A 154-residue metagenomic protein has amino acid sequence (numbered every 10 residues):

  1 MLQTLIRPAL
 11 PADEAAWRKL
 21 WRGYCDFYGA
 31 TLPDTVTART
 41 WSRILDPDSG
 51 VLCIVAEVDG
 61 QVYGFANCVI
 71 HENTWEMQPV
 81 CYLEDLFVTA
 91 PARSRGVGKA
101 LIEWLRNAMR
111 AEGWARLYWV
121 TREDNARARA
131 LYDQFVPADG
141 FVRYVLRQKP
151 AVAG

Functional and structural regions predicted by a protein language model:
M1-A12, V152-G154: Conserved N-terminal entry element of GNAT/NAT acetyltransferase domains
P8-E14, K19-Q78, A108, D139 (+1 more regions): Acetyl-CoA-dependent GNAT
H71-N73, P91, D124-A126, K149-A151: Short coil/turn motifs at secondary-structure junctions
Q78-A90: Conserved acetyl-CoA binding element of GNAT-fold acetyltransferases
A92, G96-W104: Conserved acetyl-CoA pyrophosphate-binding loop and the N-cap/start of the following alpha-helix in GNAT-like
K99, E123-V142, L146: Conserved active-site alpha-helix within GNAT-family acetyltransferase domains
R110-V120: Conserved GNAT acetyl-CoA-binding A-motif
